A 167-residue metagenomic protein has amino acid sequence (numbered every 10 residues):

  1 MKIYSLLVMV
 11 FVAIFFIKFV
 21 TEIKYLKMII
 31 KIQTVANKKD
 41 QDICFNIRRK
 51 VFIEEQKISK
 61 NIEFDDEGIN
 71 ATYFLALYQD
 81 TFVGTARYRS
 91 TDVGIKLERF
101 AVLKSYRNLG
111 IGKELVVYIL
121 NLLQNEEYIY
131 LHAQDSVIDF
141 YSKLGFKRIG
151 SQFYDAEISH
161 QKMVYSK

Functional and structural regions predicted by a protein language model:
V8-A13, V20-E22: Acidic, Ala/Val/Gly-enriched low-complexity intrinsically disordered segments
K27-E63, G68, Y73, Y78: Short amphipathic alpha-helix that is part of the acyltransferase structural core
L75, T81-R89, K96-A101: Conserved beta-strand in the GNAT
S90-E98, R107, Y154-H160: A conserved beta-turn-beta hairpin within the catalytic core of GNAT-like acetyltransferases that forms part
V102, N108-N121: Conserved acetyl-CoA-binding loop-helix of GNAT-fold acetyltransferases
L122-Q134: Conserved GNAT acetyl-CoA-binding A-motif
D135-S159: Conserved active-site alpha-helix within GNAT-family acetyltransferase domains
